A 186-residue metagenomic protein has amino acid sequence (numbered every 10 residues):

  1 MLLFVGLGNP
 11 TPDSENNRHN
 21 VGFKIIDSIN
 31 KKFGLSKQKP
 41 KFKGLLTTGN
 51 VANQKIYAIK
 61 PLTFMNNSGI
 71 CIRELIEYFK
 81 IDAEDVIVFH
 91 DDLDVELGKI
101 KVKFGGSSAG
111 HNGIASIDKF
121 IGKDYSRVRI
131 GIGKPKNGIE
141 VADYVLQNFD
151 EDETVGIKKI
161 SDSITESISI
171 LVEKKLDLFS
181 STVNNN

Functional and structural regions predicted by a protein language model:
L2-F104, A115-V128, K136-E140, V155-N186: Nucleotide and nucleotide-moiety/phosphate-recognizing core
K101-S107, V145-F149: Short glycine-enriched, charge-decorated loop/helix-capping segments at active-site entrances that position
G110-G113: Hydrophobic alpha-helical segments within soluble ligand-binding/sensing domains
